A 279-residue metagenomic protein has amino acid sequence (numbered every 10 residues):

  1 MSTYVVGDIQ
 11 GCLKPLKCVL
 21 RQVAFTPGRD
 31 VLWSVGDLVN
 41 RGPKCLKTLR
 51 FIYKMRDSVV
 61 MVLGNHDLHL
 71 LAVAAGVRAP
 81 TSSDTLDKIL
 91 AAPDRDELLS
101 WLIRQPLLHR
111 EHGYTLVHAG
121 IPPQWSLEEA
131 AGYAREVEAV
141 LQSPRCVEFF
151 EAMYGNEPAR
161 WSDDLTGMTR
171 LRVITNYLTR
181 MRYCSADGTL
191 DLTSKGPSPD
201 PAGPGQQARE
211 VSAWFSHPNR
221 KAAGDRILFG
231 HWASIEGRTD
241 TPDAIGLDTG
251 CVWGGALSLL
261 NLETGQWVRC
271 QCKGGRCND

Functional and structural regions predicted by a protein language model:
M1-F51, L68: N-terminal active-site segment of His-dependent metallophosphoesterases
T3-Q10, Y114-G120, G246-L247: Active-site-proximal beta-strand elements of phosphoester/diester hydrolases
V5, S34, M61-V62, T115 (+2 more regions): Residue-level marker for buried hydrophobic side chains located in beta-strands that build the well-ordered beta-sheet
D8, D37, G64-N65, L102 (+3 more regions): Divalent metal-coordination and catalytic microenvironments
C12-K14, N40-G42, H66-V73, H109 (+3 more regions): Active-site environment of divalent metal-dependent phosphoester hydrolases
D30, V35, V39, S58-A74 (+1 more regions): A short, conserved beta-to-alpha structural element at the edge of catalytic cores that scaffolds binding
L46-L49, K54-T169: Active-site neighborhood of divalent metal-dependent phosphoester bond hydrolases
A131-D279: Acidic, His/Gly-rich catalytic cores of divalent-metal-dependent hydrolytic chemistry
